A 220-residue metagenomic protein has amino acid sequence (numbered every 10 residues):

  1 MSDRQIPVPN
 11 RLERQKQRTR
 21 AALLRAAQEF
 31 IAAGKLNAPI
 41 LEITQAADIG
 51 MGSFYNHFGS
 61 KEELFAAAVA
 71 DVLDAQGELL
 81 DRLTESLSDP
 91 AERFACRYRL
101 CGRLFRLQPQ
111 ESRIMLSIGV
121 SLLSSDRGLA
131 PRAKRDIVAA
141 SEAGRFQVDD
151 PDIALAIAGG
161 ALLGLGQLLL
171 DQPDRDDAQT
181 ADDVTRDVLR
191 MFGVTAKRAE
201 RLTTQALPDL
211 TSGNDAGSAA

Functional and structural regions predicted by a protein language model:
M1-N37, L41-A46, E63: Basic, helix-initiating cap at the start of DNA-binding domains
M1-P7, R135-E142, D171-A220: C-terminal peripheral helix-coil segments that are non-catalytic and often amphipathic
I40, V69-E78: Short, basic, alpha-helical segments at the C-terminal edge of helix-turn-helix-like DNA-binding modules
D48-F58: Short hydrophobic/aromatic patch on the recognition helix
F58, F65-V72, M115: Alpha-helical DNA-contacting segments of helix-turn-helix folds
A67, E78-R113, S121, A158 (+2 more regions): Hydrophobic alpha-helical connector segments
L87, R106-L107, L129-R175: Hydrophobic alpha-helical bundle segments that form small-molecule/ligand-binding pockets
R99-L123, A130-V138, E200-L207: Amphipathic alpha-helical segments used for helix-helix packing
